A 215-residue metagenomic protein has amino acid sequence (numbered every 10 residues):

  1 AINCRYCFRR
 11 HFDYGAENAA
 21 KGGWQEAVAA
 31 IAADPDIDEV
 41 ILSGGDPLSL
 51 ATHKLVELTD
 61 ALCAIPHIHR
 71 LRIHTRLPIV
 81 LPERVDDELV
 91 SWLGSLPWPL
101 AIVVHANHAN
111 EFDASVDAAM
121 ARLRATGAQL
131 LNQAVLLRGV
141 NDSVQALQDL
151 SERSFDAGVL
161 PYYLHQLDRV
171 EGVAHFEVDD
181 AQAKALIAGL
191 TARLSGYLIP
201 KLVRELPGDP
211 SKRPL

Functional and structural regions predicted by a protein language model:
A1-A20, I73: Canonical Radical SAM [4Fe-4S] cluster-binding loop centered on the CxxxCxxC motif and its immediate flanking residues
A16-Q25, Y162, P210-L215: Generic structural signal for short, solvent-exposed loop/turn connectors between secondary structure elements
Q25-E39, L48-L194: Conserved AdoMet/S-adenosylmethionine-binding subsite of the radical SAM
I41-S43: Short glycine-rich or small-residue beta-strand-to-loop segments that form or flank ligand, phosphate, metal/Fe-S
P47-L48, E205: Gly/Ser/Thr-rich loops at beta-strand to alpha-helix junctions that form or flank small-molecule/cofactor-binding
K184-L215: C-terminal accessory regions of radical SAM enzymes
